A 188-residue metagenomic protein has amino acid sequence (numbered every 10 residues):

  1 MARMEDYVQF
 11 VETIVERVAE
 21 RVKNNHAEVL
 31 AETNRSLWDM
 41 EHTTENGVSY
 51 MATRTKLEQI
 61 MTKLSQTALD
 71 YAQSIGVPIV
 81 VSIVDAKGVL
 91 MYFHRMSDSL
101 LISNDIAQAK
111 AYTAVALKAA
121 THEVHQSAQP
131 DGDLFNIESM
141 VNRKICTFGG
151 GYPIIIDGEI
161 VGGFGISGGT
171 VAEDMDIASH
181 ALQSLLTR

Functional and structural regions predicted by a protein language model:
A2-E5, V18-R188: Flexible, solvent-exposed loop/hinge segments and secondary-structure transition points
E12-R17: Short acidic, low-complexity intrinsically disordered linear motifs used for protein-protein interactions
